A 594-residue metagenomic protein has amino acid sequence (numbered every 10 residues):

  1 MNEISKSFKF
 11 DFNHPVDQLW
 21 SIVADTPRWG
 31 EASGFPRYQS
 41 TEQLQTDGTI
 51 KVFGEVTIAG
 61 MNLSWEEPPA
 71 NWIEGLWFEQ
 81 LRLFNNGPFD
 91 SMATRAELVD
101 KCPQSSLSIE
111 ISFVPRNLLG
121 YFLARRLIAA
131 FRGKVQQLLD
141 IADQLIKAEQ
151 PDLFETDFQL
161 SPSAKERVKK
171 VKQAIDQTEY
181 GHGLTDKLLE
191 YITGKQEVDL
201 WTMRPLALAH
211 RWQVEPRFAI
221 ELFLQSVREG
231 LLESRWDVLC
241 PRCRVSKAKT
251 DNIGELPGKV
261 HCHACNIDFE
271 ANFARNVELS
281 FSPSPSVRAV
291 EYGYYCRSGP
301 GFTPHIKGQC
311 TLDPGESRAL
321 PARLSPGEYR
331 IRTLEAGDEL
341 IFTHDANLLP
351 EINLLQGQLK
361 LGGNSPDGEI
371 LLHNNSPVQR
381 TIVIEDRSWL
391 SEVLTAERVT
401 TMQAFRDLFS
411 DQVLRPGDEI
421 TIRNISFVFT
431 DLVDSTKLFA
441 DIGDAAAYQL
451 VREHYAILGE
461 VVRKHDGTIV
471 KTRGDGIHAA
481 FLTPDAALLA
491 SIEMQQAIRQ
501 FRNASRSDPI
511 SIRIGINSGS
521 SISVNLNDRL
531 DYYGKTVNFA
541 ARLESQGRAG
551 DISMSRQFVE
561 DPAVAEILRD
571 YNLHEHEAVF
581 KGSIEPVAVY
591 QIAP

Functional and structural regions predicted by a protein language model:
M1, S112-D157: A conserved amphipathic terminal alpha-helix motif
M1-T46: Hydrophobic ligand-binding cavity/cleft-lining segments
E31, T57-S106, S112-V114: Hydrophobic-ligand binding "helix-grip"
V227-Y295: Cys/His-rich short segments
L371-R423: Regulatory cytosolic signal-relay segments
Q412, P416-A490: Catalytic NTP-binding/metal-coordinating core of nucleotidyl cyclase/transferase enzymes
F429-T430, V461-L489, E493, Q500-T536: Catalytic core of nucleotidyl cyclases, primarily class III adenylyl/guanylyl cyclases
A549-P594: Cytosolic regulatory/linker segments at or just downstream of nucleotide-handling modules in signal-transduction
